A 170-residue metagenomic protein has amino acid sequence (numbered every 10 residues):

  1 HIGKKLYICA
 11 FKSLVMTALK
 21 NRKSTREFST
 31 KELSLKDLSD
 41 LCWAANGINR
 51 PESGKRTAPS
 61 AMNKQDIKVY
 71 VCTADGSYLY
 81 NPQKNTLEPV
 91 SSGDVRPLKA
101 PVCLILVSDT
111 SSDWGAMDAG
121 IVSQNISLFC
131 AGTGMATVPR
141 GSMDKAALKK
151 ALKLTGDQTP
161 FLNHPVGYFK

Functional and structural regions predicted by a protein language model:
H1-A100: N-terminal amphipathic, basic helical "cap/leader" segment at the start of enzyme domains
T17, R26, K31, N85-E88 (+7 more regions): Flexible, active-site-adjacent loop/turn segments at secondary-structure boundaries
R22, L41, V69, V102-L104 (+1 more regions): Small-aliphatic-rich amphipathic alpha-helix that forms the alpha element of a beta-alpha
N46, A74-G76, D109-S111, M143 (+1 more regions): Solvent-exposed coil/turn segments that connect beta secondary-structure elements in extracytoplasmic/periplasmic
A61, P139-R140, G156: Short, surface-exposed helix-loop/turn micro-motifs enriched in polar/charged residues
P101-V102, F161: Conserved acidic residues
K153-K170: A glycine-rich helix N-cap at a beta->alpha junction
